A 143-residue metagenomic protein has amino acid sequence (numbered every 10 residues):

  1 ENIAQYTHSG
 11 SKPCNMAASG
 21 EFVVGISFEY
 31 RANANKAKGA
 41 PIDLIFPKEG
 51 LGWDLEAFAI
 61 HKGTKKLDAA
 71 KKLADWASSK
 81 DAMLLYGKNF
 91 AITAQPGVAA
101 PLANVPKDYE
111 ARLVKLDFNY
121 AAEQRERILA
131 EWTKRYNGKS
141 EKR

Functional and structural regions predicted by a protein language model:
E1-P47: Ligand-binding pocket segment of bilobal, Venus flytrap-like solute-binding proteins
I3, T7, E21, E29 (+5 more regions): Sec/Tat-exported extracytoplasmic proteins
H8-S11, T64-D68, K80, N119-E126: Soluble non-cytosolic domains of exported or imported proteins
C14, A18, I26, K71-S78 (+3 more regions): Non-transmembrane alpha-helical segments in soluble domains of secreted/periplasmic/extracellular proteins
V24, L84-L85, G97, K139 (+1 more regions): Secondary-structure transition/capping residues
G52, E56, H61-L116: Mature extracytoplasmic/periplasmic domains
L102-R143: Extracellular/periplasmic bilobal clamshell ligand-binding domains
